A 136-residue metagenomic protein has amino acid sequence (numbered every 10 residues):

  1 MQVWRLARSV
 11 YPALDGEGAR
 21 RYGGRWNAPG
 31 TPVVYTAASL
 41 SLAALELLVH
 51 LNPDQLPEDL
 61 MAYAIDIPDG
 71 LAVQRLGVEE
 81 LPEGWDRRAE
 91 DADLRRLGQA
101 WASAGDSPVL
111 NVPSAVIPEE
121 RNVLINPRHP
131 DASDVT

Functional and structural regions predicted by a protein language model:
M1-D59: Long, hydrophobic N-terminal alpha-helical segment
Q2-D15, A28, L56-T136: Active-site and NAD+-binding cores of ADP-ribose-processing enzymes
